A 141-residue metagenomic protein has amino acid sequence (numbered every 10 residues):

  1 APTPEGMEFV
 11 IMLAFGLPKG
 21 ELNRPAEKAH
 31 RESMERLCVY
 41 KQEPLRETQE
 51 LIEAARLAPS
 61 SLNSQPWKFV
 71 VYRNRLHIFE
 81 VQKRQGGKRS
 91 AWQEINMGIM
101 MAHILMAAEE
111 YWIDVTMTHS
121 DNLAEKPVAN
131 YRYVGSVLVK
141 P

Functional and structural regions predicted by a protein language model:
A1-P141: Acidic, surface-exposed loops and disordered segments
